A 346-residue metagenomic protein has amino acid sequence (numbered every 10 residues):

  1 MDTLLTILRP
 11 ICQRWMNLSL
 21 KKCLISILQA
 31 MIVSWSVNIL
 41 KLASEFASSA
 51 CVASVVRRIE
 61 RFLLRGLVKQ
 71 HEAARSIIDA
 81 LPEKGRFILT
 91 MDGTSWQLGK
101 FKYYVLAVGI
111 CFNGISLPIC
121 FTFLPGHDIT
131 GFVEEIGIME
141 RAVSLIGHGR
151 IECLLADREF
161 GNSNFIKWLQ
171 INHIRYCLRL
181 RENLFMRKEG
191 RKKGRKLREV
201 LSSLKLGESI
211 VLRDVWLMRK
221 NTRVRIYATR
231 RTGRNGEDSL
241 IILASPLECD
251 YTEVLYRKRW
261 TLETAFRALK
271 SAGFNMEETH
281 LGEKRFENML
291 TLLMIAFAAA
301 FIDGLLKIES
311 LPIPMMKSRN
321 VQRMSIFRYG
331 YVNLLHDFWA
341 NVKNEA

Functional and structural regions predicted by a protein language model:
M1-N38, S44, S48, V55 (+5 more regions): Single, function-defining residue in the core of a domain
E60-V68: Compact soluble domain cores
D92-V105: An active-site-proximal beta-strand-loop segment
